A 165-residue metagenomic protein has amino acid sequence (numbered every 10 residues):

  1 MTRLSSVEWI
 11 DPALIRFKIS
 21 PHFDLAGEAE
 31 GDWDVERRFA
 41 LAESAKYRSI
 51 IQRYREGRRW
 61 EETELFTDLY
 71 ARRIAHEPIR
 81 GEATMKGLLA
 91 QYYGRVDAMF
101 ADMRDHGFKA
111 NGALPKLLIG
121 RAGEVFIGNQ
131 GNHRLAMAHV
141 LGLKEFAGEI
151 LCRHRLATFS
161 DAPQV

Functional and structural regions predicted by a protein language model:
M1-L69, R80-E82, L88, G120 (+1 more regions): Surface-exposed, charge/polar-rich loops and edge strands
M1-T2, A101-D105, L135-M137: Intrinsically disordered, low-complexity boundary segments flanking structured domains
E62-I127: Short alpha-helix boundary/capping and kink motifs at helix termini
G120-L141: A sequence-level detector for short glycine-anchored, His/Arg-bearing signature motifs that mark catalytic or binding
